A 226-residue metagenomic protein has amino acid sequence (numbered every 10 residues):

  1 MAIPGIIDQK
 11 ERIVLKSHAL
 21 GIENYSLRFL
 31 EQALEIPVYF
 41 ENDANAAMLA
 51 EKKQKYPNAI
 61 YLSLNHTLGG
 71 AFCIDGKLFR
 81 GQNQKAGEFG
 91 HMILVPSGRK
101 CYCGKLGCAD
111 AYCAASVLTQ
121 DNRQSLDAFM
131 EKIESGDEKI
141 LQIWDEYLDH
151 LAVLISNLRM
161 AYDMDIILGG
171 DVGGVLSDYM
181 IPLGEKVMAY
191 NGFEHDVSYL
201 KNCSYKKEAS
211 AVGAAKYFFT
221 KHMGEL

Functional and structural regions predicted by a protein language model:
P4-I6, H66-T67, V172-G173: Short glycine-rich anion-binding loops that position phosphate/pyrophosphate groups of nucleotides and phosphorylated
G5-N58, D178-Y190: Glycine-rich phosphate-binding loop and adjoining helix at the ATP-binding site of ATP-dependent phosphoryl-transfer
D8-Q9, K16, I22-N24, H91-L94 (+3 more regions): Generic structural "secondary-structure junction" signal
S17, H91-M92, I167, Y199: Sparse recognition of residues in long alpha-helices and their boundaries
S26-F29, L34-E134: Glycine/GP-enriched mid-protein hinge/lid loop-to-helix segment characteristic of carbohydrate kinases
A33-I36, K55, K100, K105 (+1 more regions): ATP-binding/phosphotransfer module of carbohydrate and carboxylate kinases, centering on a glycine-rich
